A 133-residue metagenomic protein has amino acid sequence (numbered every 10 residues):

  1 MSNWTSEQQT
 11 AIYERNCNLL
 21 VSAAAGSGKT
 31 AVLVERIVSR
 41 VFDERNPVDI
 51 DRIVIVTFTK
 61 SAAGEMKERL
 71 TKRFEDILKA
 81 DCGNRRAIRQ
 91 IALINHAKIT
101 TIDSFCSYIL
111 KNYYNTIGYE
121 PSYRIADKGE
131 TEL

Functional and structural regions predicted by a protein language model:
M1-G118: P-loop NTPase Walker
K98, N115-E132: Gly/Lys-enriched N-terminal cap/neck module of very large, oligomeric protein machines
D103, E132-L133: Membrane-embedded glycan transfer/ligation machinery that uses polyprenyl lipid-linked sugar donors/oligosaccharides
